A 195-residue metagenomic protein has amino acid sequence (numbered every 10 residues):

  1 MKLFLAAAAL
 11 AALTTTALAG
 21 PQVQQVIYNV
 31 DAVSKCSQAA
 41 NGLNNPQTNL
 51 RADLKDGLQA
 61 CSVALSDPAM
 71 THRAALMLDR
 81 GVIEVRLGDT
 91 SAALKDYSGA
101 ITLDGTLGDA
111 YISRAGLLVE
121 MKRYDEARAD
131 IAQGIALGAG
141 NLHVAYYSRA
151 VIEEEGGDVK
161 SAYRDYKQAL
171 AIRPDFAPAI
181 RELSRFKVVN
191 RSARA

Functional and structural regions predicted by a protein language model:
A17-S66: N-terminal leader/linker segments that initiate helical-solenoid repeat arrays
R73, L107, N141-L142, F176: Residue-level recognition of tetratricopeptide repeat
L76, A110, V144-A145, A179: TPR alpha-solenoid repeat register
D79, S113, Y147-S148, E182: Canonical tetratricopeptide repeat
R86, E120-M121, E155, E182-S192: Register position in tetratricopeptide repeats
